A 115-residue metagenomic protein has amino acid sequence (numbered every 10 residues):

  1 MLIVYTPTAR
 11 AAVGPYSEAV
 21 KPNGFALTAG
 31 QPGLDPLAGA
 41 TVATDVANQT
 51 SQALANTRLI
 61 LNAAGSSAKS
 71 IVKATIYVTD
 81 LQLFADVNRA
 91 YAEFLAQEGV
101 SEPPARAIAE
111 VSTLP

Functional and structural regions predicted by a protein language model:
M1-K73, V78-P115: N-terminal presequence-like segments and the immediate start of the first folded domain
